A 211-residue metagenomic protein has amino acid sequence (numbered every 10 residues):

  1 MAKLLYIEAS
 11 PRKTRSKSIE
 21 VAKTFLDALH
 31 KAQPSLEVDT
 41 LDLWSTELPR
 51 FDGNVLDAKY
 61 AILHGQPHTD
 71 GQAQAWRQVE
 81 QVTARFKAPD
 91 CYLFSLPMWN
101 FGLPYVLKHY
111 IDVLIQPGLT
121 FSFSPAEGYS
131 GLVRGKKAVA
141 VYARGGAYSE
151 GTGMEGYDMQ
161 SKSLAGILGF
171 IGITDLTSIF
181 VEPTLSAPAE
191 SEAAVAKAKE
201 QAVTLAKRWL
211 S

Functional and structural regions predicted by a protein language model:
M1-L96, F101-Q116, E200-S211: N-terminal beta1-alpha1-beta2 submodule of the flavodoxin-like/Rossmannoid cofactor-binding fold
K3, E37, K137-A138, D175: Residues at the starts of beta-strands that form the adenosine-phosphate
Y6, F94, A138-Y142, S178: Structural beta-sheet core signal
P11-K13, A147, L185-S186: Short histidine/acidic/glycine/proline-rich micro-motifs that form metal- and phosphate-coordinating active-site loops
D27, E150-S211: Glycine-rich phosphate/pyrophosphate-binding loop and the adjoining helix
P89-D90, G135, I173: Short, well-ordered alpha-helix to beta-strand connector turns
P117-S122, T174-D175: Short, structured loop/turn "capping" segments at alpha-beta junctions
S122-F170: Short, glycine-/small-residue-rich phosphate/pyrophosphate-handling segment
